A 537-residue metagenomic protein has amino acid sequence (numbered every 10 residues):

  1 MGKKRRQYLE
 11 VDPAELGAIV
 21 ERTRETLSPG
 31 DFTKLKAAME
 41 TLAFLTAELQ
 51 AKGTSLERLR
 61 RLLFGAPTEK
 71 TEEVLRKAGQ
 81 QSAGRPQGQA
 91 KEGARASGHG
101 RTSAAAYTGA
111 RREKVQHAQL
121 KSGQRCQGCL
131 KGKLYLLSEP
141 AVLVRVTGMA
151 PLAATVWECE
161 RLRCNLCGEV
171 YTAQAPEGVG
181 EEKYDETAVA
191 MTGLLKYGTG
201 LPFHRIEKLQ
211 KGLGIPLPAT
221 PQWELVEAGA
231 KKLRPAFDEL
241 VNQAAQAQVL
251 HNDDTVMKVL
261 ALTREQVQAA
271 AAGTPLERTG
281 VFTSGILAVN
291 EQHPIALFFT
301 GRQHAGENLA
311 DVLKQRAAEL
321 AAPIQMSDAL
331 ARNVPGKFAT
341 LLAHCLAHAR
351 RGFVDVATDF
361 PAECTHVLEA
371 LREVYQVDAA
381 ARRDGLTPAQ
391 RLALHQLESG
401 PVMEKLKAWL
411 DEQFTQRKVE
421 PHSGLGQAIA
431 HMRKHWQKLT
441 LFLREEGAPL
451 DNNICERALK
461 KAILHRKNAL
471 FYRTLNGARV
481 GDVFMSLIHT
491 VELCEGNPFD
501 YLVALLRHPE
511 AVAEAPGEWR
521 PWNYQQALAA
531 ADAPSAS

Functional and structural regions predicted by a protein language model:
M1-G180, H251-N252, K258, T274 (+3 more regions): Short, flexible loop/hinge motifs at secondary-structure junctions
K52, K133, T147-Q248, I488: Short, positively charged, Gly/Tyr-enriched micro-motifs that form contact patches at catalytic or ligand/partner
G65, C126, C164, T192 (+10 more regions): Mobile genetic element proteins and their domesticated derivatives, centered on retroelements and DNA transposons
G123, Q127, H204-R316, L320 (+3 more regions): Gly/Pro-rich turn-and-neighbor structural signature
Y135-S138, T172-A175, V259-A261, I295-A296 (+7 more regions): Short helix/loop capping segments that flank catalytic or ligand/cofactor-binding pockets
A190, G198-H204, A296-G336, A478-M485: Structured ligand/cofactor/substrate-binding pocket environments in proteins
V249-L250, I324-Q325, A329-A331, K337-E369: Conserved beta-strand -> loop -> alpha-helix junction used to position metal-binding or nucleic-acid-contacting
S327-N333, H366-S537: Acidic/histidine-rich catalytic cores and adjacent linkers of DNA breakage/strand-transfer/modification proteins
